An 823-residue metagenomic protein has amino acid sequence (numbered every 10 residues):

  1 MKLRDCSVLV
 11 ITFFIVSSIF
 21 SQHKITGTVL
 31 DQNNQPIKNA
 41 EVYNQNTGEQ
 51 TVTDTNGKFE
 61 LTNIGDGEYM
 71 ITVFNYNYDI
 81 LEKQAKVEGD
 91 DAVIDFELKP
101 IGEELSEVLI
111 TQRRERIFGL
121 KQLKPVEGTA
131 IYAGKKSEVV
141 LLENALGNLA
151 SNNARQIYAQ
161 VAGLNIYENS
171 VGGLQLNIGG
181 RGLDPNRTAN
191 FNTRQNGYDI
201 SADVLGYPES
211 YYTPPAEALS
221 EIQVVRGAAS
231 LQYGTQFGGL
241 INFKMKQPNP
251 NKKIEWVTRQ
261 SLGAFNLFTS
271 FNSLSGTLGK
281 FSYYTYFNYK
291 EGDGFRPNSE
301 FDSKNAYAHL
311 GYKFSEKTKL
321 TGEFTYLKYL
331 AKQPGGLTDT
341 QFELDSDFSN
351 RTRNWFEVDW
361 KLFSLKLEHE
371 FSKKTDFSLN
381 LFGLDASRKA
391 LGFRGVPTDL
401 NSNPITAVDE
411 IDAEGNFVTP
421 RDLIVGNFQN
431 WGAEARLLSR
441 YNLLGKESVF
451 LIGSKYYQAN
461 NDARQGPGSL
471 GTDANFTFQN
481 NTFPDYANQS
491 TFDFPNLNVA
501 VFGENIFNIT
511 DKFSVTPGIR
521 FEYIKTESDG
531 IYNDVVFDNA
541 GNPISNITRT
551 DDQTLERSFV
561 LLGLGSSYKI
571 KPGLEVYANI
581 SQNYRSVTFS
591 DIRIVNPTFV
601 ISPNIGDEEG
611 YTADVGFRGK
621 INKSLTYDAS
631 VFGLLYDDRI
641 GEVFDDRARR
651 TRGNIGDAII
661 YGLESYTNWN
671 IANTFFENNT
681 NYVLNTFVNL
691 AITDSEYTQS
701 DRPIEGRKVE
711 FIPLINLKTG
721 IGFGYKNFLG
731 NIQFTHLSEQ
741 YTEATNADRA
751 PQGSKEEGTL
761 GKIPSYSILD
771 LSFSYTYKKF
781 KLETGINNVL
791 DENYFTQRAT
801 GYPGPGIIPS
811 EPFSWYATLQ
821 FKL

Functional and structural regions predicted by a protein language model:
G128-I131, E138-A202: Extracytoplasmic beta-strand/coil segments of soluble accessory domains associated with Gram-negative outer-membrane
Y198-R226: Short acidic/polar hinge/loop motifs at secondary-structure boundaries that mediate gating or recognition
E221, A228-S230, L240-G276, F287 (+2 more regions): Short strand-turn segments of transmembrane beta-barrel domains in outer membranes, especially the first one or two
L262-E291, R296-Q333, W355-S372, Y456 (+2 more regions): Transmembrane beta-barrel wall of Gram-negative outer-membrane proteins
S315, E447-V449, K455-Y457, F492-L635 (+3 more regions): Structural signature of Gram-negative outer-membrane beta-barrels, strongest in the C-terminal barrel of TonB-dependent
E316-L320, T325, V358-V535, K569 (+5 more regions): Face-selective signature of the C-terminal outer-membrane beta-barrel domain
E368-E370, D376-R394, S567-K569, E575-R585 (+3 more regions): Membrane-embedded beta-barrel scaffold of Gram-negative outer-membrane proteins
R436, L444, D511, S624-D637 (+3 more regions): Gram-negative outer-membrane beta-barrel transporters
